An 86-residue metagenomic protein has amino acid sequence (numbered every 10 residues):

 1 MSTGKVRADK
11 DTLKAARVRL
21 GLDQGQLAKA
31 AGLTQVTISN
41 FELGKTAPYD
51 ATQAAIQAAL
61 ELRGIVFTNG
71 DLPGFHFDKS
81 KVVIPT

Functional and structural regions predicted by a protein language model:
M1-V18, T68: A short, Lys/Arg-rich alpha-helix, primarily the initiator
L13, Q24-A28, I38-F41: Conserved hydrophobic/aromatic packing and binding residues within compact polymer-binding modules
R19, A30: Residues within the alpha-helical elements of helix-turn-helix
L22, L33, I65: Short glycine/serine/threonine/alanine-rich loop segments
G32-P48: Recognition helix of helix-turn-helix/homeodomain-like DNA-binding domains that insert into the DNA major groove
A51-N69: DNA major-groove recognition helix of helix-turn-helix/homeodomain DNA-binding modules
I65-T86: Helix-turn-helix/homeodomain-like alpha-helical modules used for DNA recognition and transcription-factor dimerization
